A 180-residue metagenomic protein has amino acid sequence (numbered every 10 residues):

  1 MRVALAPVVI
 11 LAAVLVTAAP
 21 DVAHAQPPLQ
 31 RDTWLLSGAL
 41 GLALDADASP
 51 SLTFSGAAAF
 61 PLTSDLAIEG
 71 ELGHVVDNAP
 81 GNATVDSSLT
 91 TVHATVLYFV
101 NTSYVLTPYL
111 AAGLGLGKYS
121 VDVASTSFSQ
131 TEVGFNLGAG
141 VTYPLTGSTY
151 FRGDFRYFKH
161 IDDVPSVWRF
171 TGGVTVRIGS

Functional and structural regions predicted by a protein language model:
M1-I10: Bacterial N-terminal signal peptides that target proteins for export
A13-S37, Y98-N101, V105, G179-S180: Outer-membrane beta-barrel biogenesis signature
Q26, A57-T126, E132-G134, Y143-G147 (+1 more regions): Gram-negative (and chloroplast) outer-membrane scaffold detector with strong preference for beta-barrel transmembrane
D32-A59: N-terminal targeting signals for Sec/Tat export/insertion, comprising classic cleavable signal peptides
W34-L44, I68-V76, A112-K118, F151-H160: Transmembrane beta-strand segments that form the barrel wall of outer-membrane beta-barrel proteins
A43-L52, G81-D86, H160-V167: Solvent-exposed loop/turn segments connecting transmembrane beta-strands in outer-membrane beta-barrel proteins
L52, Q130, T142-P144, S148-Y150 (+1 more regions): Subset of outer-membrane beta-barrel
